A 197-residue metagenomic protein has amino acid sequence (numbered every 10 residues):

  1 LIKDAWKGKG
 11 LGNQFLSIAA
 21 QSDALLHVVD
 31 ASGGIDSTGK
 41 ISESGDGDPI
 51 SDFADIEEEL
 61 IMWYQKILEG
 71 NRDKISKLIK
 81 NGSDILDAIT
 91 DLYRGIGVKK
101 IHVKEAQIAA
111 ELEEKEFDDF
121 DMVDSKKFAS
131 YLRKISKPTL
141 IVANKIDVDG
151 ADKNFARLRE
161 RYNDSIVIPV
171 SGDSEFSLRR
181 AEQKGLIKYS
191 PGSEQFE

Functional and structural regions predicted by a protein language model:
L1-L26, S32-A54, F120-Y131: Switch II of P-loop NTPase G domains
K7-G8, S17, M62, K66 (+2 more regions): A generic structural micro-environment signature that highlights single residues at secondary-structure boundaries
D23-V29, F53-D118, L132-N144, D164-V170: Conserved beta-strand/loop subsegment of P-loop NTPase cores
S37-G47, L60-Y93, G172-E197: Internal, charge-rich low-complexity segments
P49-D52, N81, I85, D124 (+1 more regions): Alpha-helical structural motif
F117-F120, E197: Substrate-contacting helices/loops that form the catalytic groove of nucleic-acid and nucleotide-polymer processing
P138-L140, I146-E197: Canonical P-loop GTPase G-domain recognition
